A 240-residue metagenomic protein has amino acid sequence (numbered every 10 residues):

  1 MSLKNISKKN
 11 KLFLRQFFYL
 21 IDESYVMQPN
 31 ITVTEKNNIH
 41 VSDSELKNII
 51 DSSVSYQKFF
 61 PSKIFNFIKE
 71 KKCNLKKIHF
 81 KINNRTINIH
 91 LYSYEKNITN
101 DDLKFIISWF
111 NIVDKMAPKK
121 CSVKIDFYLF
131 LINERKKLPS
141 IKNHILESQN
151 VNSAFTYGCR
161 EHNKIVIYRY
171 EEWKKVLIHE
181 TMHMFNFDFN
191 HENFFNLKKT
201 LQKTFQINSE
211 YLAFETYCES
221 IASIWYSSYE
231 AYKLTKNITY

Functional and structural regions predicted by a protein language model:
M1-F80: Long, contiguous juxta-domain segments that are non-catalytic but functionally important
I50-E161, Y170: Auxiliary, metal-adjacent structural segments of Zn-dependent hydrolase domains
K104-K115, T216-E230: Short, hydrophobic/amphipathic alpha-helical patches that form generic packing surfaces within helical domains
S122-L131, V166-I167, L177, N186 (+1 more regions): A structural signal for short, well-ordered beta-strand segments and their strand-loop junctions that often border
F127, F194, T200, I238-T239: Short amphipathic alpha-helical segments embedded in low-complexity Lys/Glu-rich regions
S148-Y168, E172, V176-F189, I221: Eukaryotic endomembrane system proteins
Y168-E171, K175, M184-E219: Post-HEXXH active-site segment of zinc metalloproteases
Y226-Y240: Long, well-structured alpha-helical subdomains associated with metal-dependent extracellular/ecto-lumenal hydrolases
